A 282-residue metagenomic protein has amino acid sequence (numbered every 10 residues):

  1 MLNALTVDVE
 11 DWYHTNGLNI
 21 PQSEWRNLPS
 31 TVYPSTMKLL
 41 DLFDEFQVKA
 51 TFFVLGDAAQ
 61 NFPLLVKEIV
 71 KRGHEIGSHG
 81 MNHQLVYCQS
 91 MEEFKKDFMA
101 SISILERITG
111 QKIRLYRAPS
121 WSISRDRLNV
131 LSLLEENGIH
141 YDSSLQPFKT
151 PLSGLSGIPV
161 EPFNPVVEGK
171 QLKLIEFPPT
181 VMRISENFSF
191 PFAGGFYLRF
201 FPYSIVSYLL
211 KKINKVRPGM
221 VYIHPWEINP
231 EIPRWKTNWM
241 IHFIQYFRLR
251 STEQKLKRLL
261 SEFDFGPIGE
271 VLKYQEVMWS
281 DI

Functional and structural regions predicted by a protein language model:
M1-R72: Active-site beta->alpha N-cap acidic-glycine motif
D8, F43, F52, H79 (+4 more regions): Conserved, mostly hydrophobic/aromatic
S23-T31, Q89-K96, M240-S251: Alpha-helix N-cap and loop-to-helix initiation/capping positions
T36-L40, P63-K67, K95-S103, L131 (+2 more regions): Generic structural signal for well-ordered alpha-helices, preferentially at hydrophobic/aromatic core positions
E45-F46, F200-I282: C-terminal domain-boundary segment and adjacent tail
F46-R127, I139-H140, S144-P151, L172-K173 (+1 more regions): Metal-dependent polysaccharide deacetylase catalytic core of the NodB/CE4 family, i.e., the active-site-bearing domain
R107, Q111-R114, A118-R217: Active-site-adjacent pocket scaffolds in enzyme catalytic domains
